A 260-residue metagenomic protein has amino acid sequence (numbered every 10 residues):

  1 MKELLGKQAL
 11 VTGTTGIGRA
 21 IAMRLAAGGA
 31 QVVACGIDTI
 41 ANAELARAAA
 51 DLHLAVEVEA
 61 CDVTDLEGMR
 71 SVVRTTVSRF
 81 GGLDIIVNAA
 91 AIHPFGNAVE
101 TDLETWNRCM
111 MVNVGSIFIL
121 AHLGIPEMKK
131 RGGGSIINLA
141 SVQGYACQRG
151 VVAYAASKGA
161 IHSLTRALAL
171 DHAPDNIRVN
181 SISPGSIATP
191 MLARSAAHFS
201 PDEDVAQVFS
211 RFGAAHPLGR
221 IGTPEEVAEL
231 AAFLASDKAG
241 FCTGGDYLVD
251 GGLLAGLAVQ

Functional and structural regions predicted by a protein language model:
E3-V33: Canonical Rossmann dinucleotide-binding motif of NAD(H)/NADP(H)-dependent dehydrogenases/reductases, specifically
A30-E44: Conserved glycine-rich Rossmann-like NAD(P)H-binding loop of the short-chain dehydrogenase/reductase
N97-A98, T105-N107, V208, F212: Substrate-binding pocket helix/loop in short-chain dehydrogenase/reductase
A121, S157, T165: Active-site helix of classical SDR
P126, L170-P174, G240: Alpha-helical segment proximal to the catalytic Tyr-Lys
S141: Residue(s) in the substrate-gating loop at a strand-loop-helix junction that position the organic substrate next
A146, A232, T243-Q260: Short C-terminal tail/terminal secondary-structure segment of NAD(P)H-dependent dehydrogenase/reductase domains
